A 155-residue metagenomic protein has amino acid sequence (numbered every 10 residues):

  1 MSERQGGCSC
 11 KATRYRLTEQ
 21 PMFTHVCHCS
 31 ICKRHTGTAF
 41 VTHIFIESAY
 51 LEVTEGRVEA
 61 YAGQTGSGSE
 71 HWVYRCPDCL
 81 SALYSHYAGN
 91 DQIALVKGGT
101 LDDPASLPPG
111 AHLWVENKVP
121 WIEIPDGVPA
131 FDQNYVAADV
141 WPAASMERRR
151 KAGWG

Functional and structural regions predicted by a protein language model:
M1-Q5, A12-G155: A short Gly-Trp-Pro
